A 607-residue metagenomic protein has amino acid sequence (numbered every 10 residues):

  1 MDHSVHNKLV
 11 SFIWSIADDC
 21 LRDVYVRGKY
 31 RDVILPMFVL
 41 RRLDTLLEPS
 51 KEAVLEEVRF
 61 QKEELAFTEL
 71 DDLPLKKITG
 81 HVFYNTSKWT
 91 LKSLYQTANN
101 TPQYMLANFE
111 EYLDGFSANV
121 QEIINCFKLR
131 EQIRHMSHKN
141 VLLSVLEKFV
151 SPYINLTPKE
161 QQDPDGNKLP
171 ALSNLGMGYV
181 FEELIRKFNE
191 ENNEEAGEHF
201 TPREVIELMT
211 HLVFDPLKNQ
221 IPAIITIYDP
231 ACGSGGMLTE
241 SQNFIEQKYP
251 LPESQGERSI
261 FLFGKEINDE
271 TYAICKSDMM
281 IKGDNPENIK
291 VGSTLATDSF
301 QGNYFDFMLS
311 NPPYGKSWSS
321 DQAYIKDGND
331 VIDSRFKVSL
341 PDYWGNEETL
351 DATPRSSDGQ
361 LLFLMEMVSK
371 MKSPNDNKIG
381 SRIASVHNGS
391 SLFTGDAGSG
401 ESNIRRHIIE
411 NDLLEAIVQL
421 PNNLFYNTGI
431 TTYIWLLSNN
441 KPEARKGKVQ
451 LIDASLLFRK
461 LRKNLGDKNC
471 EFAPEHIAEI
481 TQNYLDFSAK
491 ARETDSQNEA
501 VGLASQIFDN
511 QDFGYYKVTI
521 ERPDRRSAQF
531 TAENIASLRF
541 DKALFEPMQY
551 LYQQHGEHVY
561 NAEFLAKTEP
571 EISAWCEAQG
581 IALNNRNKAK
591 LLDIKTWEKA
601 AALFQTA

Functional and structural regions predicted by a protein language model:
M1-L217, N288-S299, Q419-N422, K446-D453 (+2 more regions): Non-catalytic, mostly N-terminal accessory regions of nucleic-acid modification and defense proteins
D2, L251-E253, L424: Residues embedded in well-ordered secondary-structure elements
S4, K8, F12, F38 (+14 more regions): Generic recognition of stable, solvent-exposed alpha-helical segments in well-folded globular domains
D18-L21, Q162-N167, E190-A196, I225-I227 (+3 more regions): Glycine- and acidic
L47, I245-Y249, M371: Active-site catalytic pocket residues across diverse enzymes, especially alpha/beta-hydrolases
E195, H199-S310, Y314-D330, N388-S390 (+4 more regions): Conserved S-adenosyl-L-methionine
A296-D298, G302, D306-A607: A conserved structural/catalytic subdomain of Rossmann-like adenosyl-cofactor enzymes
